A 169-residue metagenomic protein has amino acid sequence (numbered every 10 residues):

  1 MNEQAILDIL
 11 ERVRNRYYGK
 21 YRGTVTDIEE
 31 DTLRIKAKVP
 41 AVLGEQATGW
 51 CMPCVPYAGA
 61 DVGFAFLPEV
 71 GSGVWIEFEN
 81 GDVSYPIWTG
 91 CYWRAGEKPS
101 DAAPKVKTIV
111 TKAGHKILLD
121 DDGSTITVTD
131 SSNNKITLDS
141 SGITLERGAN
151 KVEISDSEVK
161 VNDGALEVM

Functional and structural regions predicted by a protein language model:
M1-K151: Hydrophobic packing positions characteristic of elongated beta-solenoid/beta-helix-type spike/fiber shafts
T89, T129-D130, S157-E158, A165-L166: Alpha-helix boundary/interfacial micro-motifs
E146-G164: Mixed-charge, glycine-accented linear interaction segment located at domain edges/termini
